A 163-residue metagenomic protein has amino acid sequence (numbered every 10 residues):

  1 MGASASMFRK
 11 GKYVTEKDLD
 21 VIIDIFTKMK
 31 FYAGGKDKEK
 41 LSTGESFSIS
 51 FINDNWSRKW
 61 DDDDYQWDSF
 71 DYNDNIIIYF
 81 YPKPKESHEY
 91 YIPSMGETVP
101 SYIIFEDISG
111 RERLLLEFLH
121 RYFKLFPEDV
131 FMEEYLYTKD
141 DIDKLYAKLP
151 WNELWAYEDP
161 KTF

Functional and structural regions predicted by a protein language model:
M1-S4, R9, K28, R113-F163: Acidic, proline/glycine-rich low-complexity IDRs
M1-S48, T162-F163: Short, extreme N-terminal segment that most often corresponds to the first beta-strand
F8, I104-F105: Residues at structural and domain junctions
E16, E112-R113: Loop/helix-junction capping segments adjacent to catalytic residues or to phosphate/diphosphate-binding pockets
K17, D63, N73, P127-E128: Intrinsic disorder/low-complexity signal
L19-V21, I92, E133, K144: General "foldedness" signal
K28-I104: Short, intrinsically disordered low-complexity segments
E106-G110: Exposed beta-sheet edge/beta-hairpin loop segments within beta-rich domains
